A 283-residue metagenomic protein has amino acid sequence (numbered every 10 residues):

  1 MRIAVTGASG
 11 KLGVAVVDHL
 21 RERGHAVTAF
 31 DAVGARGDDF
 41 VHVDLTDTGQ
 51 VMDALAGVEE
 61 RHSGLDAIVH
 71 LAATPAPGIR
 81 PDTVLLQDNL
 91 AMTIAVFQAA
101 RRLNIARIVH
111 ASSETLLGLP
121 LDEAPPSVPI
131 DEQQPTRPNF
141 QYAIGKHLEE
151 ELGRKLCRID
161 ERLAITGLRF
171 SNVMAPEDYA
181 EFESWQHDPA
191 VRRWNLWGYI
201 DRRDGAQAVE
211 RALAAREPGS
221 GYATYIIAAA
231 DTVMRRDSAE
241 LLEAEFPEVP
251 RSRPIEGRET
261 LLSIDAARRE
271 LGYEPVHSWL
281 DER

Functional and structural regions predicted by a protein language model:
I3-R23: N-terminal Rossmann NAD(P)H-binding glycine-rich loop of SDR-like oxidoreductase domains
A32-G49: Rossmann-fold cofactor-recognition segment
L45-D88, A99: NAD(P)H-binding glycine-rich loop region in Rossmannoid oxidoreductase-like domains and their noncatalytic homologs
Q87, E123-D160: Catalytic helix-loop patch of NAD(P)-dependent Rossmann-fold dehydrogenases
A95-N139: Conserved Rossmann-fold NAD(P)-dependent oxidoreductase catalytic core, especially the SDR/UDP-sugar
G118, Q141, R158-E183: Flexible, glycine-rich beta-alpha linker
V173-A190, N195-Y222: Alpha-helical substrate-binding/gating segment
A206-I264, R269: Mid/C-terminal beta-alpha module of Rossmann-like enzyme folds, strongest in SDR-family dehydrogenases/epimerases
